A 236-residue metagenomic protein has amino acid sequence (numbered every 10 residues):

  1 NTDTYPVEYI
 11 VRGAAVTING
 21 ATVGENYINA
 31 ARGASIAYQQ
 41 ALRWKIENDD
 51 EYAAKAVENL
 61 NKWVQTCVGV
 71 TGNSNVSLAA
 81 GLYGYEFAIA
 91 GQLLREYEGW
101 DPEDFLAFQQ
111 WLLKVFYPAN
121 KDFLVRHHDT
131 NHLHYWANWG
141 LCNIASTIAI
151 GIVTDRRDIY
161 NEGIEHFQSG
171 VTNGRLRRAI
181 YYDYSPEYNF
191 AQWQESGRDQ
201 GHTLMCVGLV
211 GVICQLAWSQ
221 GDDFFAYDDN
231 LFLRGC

Functional and structural regions predicted by a protein language model:
N1-D129, L141, A145, E165-Q168 (+4 more regions): Extracellular glycan-targeting catalytic surfaces
E51-Y52, L204-V207: Short, functional N-terminal and low-complexity linear motifs
G72-V76, H134, A179-Y181: Acidic, Ser/Thr-rich low-complexity linear motifs
A79, D104, F108-W111, N131-C142 (+3 more regions): Short, contiguous, pocket-lining structural segments that sit at or immediately flank catalytic/ligand-binding sites
S146-H202: Aromatic-anchored, glycine/proline-accented short structural segments that stabilize local strand-turns or short
